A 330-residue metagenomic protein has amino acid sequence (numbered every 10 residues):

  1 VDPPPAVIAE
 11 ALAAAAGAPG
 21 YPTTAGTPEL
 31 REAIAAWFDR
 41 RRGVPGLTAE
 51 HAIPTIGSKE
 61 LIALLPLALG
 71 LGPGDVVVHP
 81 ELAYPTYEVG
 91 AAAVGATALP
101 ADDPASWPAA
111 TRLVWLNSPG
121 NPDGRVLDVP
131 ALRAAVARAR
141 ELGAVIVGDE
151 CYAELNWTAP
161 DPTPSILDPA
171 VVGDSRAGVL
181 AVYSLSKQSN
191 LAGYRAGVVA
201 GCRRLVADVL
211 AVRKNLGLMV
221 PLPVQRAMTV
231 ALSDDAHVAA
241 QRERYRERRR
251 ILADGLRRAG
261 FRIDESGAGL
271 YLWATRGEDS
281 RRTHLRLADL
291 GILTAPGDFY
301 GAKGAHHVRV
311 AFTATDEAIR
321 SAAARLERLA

Functional and structural regions predicted by a protein language model:
V1-K59, A231-L232, A239, A330: N-terminal small-domain helix-loop-helix segment of the aminotransferase-like
E10, V172-R246, A330: Conserved core segment of the aminotransferase class I/II
R42-G46, P66-L71: Glycine-rich helix-loop-beta junction characteristic of Rossmann-like nucleotide cofactor-binding loops
A68-A91, P104: Conserved PLP-anchoring active-site segment centered on the Schiff-base-forming lysine
D75, A96, E141-A144, S175-A177: A short helix->loop->beta-strand "cap" motif at the edges of active sites that frequently abuts
L99-P162, L167: Active-site phosphate-binding strand-loop segment of PLP-dependent enzymes
Q225, T229, Y245-A253, I263-T275 (+1 more regions): Conserved glycine-rich beta-strand-loop-beta hairpin in the small C-terminal domain of fold type I
R282, D289-T294, Y300-A330: PLP-dependent enzyme catalytic core of the Aspartate aminotransferase-like
